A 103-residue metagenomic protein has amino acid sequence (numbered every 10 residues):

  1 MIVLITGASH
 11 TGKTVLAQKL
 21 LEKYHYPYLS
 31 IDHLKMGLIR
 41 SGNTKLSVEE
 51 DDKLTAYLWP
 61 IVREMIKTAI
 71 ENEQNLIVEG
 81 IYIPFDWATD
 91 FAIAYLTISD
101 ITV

Functional and structural regions predicted by a protein language model:
I2: Walker A (P-loop) ATP-phosphate-binding motif of ABC ATPase nucleotide-binding domains
I5: Hydrophobic anchor at the beta1->P-loop junction of P-loop NTPases
A8: P-loop (Walker A) phosphate-binding loop of NTP-binding proteins
G12: Conserved glycine(s) of the Walker
V15-I61: Conserved substrate/cofactor phosphate-moiety recognition/catalytic segment in nucleotide-dependent phosphotransferases
L34-K35, I83, I98-V103: Conserved nucleotide-binding/hydrolysis micro-motifs of P-loop NTPases
K53-I98: Glycine-rich phosphate-binding loop used to anchor ATP phosphates in small-molecule kinases, encompassing both
